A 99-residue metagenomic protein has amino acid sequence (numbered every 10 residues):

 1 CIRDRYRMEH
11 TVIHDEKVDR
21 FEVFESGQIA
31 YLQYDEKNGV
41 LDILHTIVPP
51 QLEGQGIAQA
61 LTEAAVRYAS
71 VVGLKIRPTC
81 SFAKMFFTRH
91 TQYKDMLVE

Functional and structural regions predicted by a protein language model:
C1-I2: Short, small-residue-biased leader/transition segments that mark boundaries at the very start of proteins
M8-L44: N-terminal first-folded block
T46, T62, T79: Ser/Thr-centric signal marking residues that sit in or immediately flank functional binding/regulatory motifs
T46-E53: A short, internal acetyl-CoA/4′-phosphopantetheine-binding micro-motif in the GNAT/acyltransferase core
G54-A65: Conserved acetyl-CoA-binding loop-helix of GNAT-fold acetyltransferases
Y68-E99: C-terminal structural segments of small proteins and small subunits
